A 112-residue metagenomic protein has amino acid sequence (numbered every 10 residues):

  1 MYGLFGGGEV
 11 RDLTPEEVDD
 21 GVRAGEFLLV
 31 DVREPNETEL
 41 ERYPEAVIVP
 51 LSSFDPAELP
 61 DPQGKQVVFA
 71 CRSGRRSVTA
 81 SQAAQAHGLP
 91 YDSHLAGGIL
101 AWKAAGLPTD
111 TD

Functional and structural regions predicted by a protein language model:
M1-L28, E34-Q66, R75-D112: Rhodanese-like catalytic fold shared by cysteine-dependent sulfurtransferases and DSP/PTP-type phosphatases
A70: Short, surface-exposed ligand- or partner-binding patches at beta-edge/loop junctions that are enriched in aromatics
